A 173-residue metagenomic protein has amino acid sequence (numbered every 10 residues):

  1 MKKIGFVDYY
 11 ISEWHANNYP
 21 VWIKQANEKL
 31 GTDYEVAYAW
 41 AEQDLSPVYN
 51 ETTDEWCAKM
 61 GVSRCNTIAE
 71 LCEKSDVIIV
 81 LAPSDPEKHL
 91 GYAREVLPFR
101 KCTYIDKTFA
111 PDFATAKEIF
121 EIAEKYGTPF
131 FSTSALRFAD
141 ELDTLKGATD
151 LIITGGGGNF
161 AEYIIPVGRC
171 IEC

Functional and structural regions predicted by a protein language model:
M1, S75, R100, G127 (+1 more regions): A general structural motif
M1-C57, T149, T154: N-terminal Rossmann-like dinucleotide-binding module
S12, L45-S46, D85-P86, D112 (+2 more regions): Alpha-helix N-cap/loop-to-helix initiation residues
V21-Q25, P98, E121, C173: Short, well-ordered alpha-helices that flank and scaffold nucleotide-derived cofactor binding pockets
L30, M60-F120: Beta-loop-alpha module in the N-terminal Rossmann-like domain of NAD(P)-dependent dehydrogenases, especially those
L45-P47, A69-K74, F138-D140: A short acidic, often aromatic-flanked loop/helix-cap motif at beta-alpha or helix-coil junctions that lines enzyme
Y104, F109-G168, E172: A contiguous active-site-proximal alpha/beta segment in oxidoreductase catalytic domains
